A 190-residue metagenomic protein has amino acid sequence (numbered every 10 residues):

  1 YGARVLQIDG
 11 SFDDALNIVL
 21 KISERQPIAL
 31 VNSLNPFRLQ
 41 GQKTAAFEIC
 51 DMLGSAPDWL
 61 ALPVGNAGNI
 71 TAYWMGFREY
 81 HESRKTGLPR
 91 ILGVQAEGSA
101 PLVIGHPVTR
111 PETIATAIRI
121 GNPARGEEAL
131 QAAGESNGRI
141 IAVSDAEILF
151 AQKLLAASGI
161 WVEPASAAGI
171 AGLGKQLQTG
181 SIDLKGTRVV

Functional and structural regions predicted by a protein language model:
Y1, L39-Q40, V64-W74, S99-V103 (+1 more regions): Short glycine/serine/threonine-rich phosphate/pyrophosphate-binding segments that cradle anionic phosphate groups
G2-P27, N32, F37, E79-P164: Active-site/ligand-binding loops adjacent to catalytic centers
I18, T44-E48, E147, G172: Well-ordered alpha-helical segments embedded in enzymatic catalytic cores
R25, M52-A56, I182-K185: Glycine-rich phosphate-binding loop signature in dinucleotide/nucleotide-binding domains
P27, W59, R90, G186-V189: Residues that mark the start of a beta-strand
K43, I49, L53-M75, E79-R84: Glycine-rich ThDP/TPP pyrophosphate-binding loop and its adjacent helix/strand module within ThDP-dependent enzymes
D51, W74-E79, Q131, A171-Q178: Short glycine/serine- and small hydrophobic-enriched flexible loop segments
T86, P107-E112, A168-V190: Phosphate-binding loop/pocket of nucleotide- and phosphate-handling active sites
